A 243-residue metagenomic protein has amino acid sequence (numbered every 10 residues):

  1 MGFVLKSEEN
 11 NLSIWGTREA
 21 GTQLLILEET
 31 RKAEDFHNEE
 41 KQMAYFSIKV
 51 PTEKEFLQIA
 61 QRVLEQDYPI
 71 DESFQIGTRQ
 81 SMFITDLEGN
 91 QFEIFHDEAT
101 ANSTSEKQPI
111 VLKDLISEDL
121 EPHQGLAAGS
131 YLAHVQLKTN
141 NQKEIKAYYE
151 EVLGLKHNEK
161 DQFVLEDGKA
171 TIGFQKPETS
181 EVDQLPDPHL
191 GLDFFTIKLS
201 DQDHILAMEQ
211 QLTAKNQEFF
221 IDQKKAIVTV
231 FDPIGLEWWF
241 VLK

Functional and structural regions predicted by a protein language model:
G2-E9, P69-S73, G154-K160, A214-D222: Short secondary-structure junctions
V4-E40, Q91-E98, K156-L190, L199-D201 (+2 more regions): Conserved short beta-strand elements that form part of the metal-binding/catalytic scaffold of enzyme active sites
G21, S47-E88, T139-E144, F195-L242: Vicinal oxygen chelate
K32-V50, Q58-I59: A broadly used, surface-exposed interaction patch
E39-M43, L126-Y131, D187-L192: Short, low-complexity disordered segments enriched in Ser/Pro/Gly and basic
F46, A101-K146, F195: N-terminal beta-strand motif that seeds the catalytic metal site of vicinal oxygen chelate
I70-L115: Hydrophobic alpha-helical segments and helix pairs
G125-A170, F174: Surface-exposed interaction/gating patches
